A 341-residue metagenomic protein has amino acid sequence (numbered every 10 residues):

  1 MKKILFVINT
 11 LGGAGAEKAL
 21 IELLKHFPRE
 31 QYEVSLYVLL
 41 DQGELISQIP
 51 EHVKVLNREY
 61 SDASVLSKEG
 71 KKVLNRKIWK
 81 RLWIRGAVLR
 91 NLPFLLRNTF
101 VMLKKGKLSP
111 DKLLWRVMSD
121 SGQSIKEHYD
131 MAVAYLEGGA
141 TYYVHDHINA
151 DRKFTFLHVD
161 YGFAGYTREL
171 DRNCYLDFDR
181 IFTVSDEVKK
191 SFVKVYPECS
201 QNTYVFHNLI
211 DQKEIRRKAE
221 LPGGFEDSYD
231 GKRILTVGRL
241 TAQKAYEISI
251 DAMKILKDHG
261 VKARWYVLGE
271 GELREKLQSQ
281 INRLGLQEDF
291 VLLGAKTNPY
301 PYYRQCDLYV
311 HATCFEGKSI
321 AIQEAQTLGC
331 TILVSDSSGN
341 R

Functional and structural regions predicted by a protein language model:
E17-E22, K232-I255, V261, E272-Q278: A conserved mid-protein helix/loop that constitutes part of the nucleotide-sugar donor-binding site
E30-G106, T203: N-terminal strand-loop element at the rim of the active site of nucleotide-sugar-dependent glycosyltransferases
T141-Y143, D179-T203: A short, active-site helix/loop in glycosyltransferases that binds the activated sugar's phosphate group
G162-T167, V193, Q201-D230: Acidic anion/phosphate-binding donor-loop and adjacent secondary structure in glycosyltransferase catalytic cores
A295, C314: Aromatic "clamp/platform" in nucleotide-sugar-dependent glycosyltransferases that forms part of the donor/acceptor
Y300, K318-T327, S338-R341: Short alpha-helical segment that forms part of, or immediately flanks, the ligand-binding pocket in carbohydrate-active
T331-V334: Short hydrophobic beta-strand element within catalytic cores of glycosyltransferases and related nucleotide-activated
